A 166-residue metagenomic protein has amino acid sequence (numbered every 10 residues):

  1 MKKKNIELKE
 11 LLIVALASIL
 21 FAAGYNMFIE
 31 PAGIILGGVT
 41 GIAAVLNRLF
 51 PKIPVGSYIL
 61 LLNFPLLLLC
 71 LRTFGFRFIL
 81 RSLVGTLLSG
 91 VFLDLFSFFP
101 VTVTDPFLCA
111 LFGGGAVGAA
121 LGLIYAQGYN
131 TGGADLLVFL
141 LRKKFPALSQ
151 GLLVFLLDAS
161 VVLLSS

Functional and structural regions predicted by a protein language model:
K2-S166: Core subunits and conserved enzymes of cellular information-processing and envelope-translocation systems across
